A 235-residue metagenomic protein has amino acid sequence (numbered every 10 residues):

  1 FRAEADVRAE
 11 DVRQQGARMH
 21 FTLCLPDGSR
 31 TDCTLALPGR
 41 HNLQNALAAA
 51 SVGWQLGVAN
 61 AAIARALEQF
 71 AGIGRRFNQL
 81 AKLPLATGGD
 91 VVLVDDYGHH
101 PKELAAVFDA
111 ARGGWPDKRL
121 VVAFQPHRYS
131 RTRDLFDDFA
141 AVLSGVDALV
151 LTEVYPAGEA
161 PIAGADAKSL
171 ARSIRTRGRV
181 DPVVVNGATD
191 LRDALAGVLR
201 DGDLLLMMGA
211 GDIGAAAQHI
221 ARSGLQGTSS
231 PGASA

Functional and structural regions predicted by a protein language model:
F1-R30, Q69, I73-L85: Extended acidic/charged loop-beta regions that coordinate divalent cations and stabilize anionic phosphate/carboxylate
A9, N45, A49, L149 (+1 more regions): Residue-level signal for inorganic ion chemistry
D32-R40: A short glycine-threonine-serine/GTX helix/turn-capping micro-motif
P38, V52-Y97: Gly/charged, well-structured mid-domain segments that form the phosphate/adenylate-handling core of ATP-dependent
A46-L56, V107: Buried hydrophobic packing segments
I73, K102-L104, D109-G178, V184-A188: Active-site beta-alpha connecting loops in nucleotide-dependent enzymes
L151, S223-A235: Short, flexible loop segments at boundaries between secondary-structure elements
D190-A221, T228: A glycine-rich beta-strand to alpha-helix segment that forms a phosphate/ribose-binding loop at ligand/cofactor sites
